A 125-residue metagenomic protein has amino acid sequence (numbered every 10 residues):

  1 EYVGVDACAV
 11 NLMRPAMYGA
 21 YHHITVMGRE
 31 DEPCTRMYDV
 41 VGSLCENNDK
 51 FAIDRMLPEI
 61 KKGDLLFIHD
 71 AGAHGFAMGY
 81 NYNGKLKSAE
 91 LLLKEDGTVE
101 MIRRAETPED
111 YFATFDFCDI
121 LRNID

Functional and structural regions predicted by a protein language model:
E1-D125: Charged (often Lys/Glu-rich) extended helix/loop segments that serve as interaction or gating elements
